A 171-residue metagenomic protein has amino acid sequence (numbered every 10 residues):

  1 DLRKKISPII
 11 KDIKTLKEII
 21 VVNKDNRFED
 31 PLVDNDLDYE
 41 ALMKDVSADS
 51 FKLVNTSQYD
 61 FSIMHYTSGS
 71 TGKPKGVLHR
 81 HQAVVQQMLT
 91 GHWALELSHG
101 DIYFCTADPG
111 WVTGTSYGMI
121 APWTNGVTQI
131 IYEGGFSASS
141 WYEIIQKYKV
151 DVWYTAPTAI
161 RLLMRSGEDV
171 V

Functional and structural regions predicted by a protein language model:
D1-A41, Q146, A156, E168: Structural core segment of the AMP-binding/adenylate-forming
D1-P8, K75-L78, C105, T128-G135: Short beta-strand->loop structural element characteristic of the AMP-binding/adenylate-forming
S7, L53, A138-Y142: Short hydrophobic/charged patches on amphipathic alpha-helices used for structural packing and interfaces
I20-V21, N35-D36, E40, K44-Y66 (+2 more regions): Conserved pre-ATP/AMP-binding loop-to-beta segment of ANL
S68-G72, G76, H81: Conserved phosphate-binding and hydrolysis motifs of nucleotide-dependent enzymes
Q82, T158-R161: Alpha-helix/helix-capping structural signal
V85-C105, P109-V152, R165-S166: Conserved AMP-binding/adenylation subdomain of ANL enzymes
